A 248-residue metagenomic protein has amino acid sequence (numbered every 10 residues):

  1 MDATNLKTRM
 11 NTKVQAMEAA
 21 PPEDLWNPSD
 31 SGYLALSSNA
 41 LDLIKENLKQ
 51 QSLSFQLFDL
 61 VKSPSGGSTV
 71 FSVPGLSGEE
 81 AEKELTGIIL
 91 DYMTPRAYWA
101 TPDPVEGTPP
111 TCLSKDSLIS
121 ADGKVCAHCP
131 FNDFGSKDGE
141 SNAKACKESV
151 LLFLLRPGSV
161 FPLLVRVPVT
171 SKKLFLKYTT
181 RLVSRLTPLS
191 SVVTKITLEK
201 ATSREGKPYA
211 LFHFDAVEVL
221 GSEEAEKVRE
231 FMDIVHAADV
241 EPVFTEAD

Functional and structural regions predicted by a protein language model:
M1-G158: OB-fold ssDNA-binding interfaces and closely related basic DNA-contact patches used across DNA replication/repair
K7, L41, K45, L176-V183 (+1 more regions): Generic detector of well-ordered alpha-helical segments enriched in charged/polar residues, highlighting helical
S37, G78, P168-S171, F175 (+1 more regions): Intrinsic-disorder-associated interaction segments
K49, L53, T180-T187, V219 (+1 more regions): Generic surface-pattern signal
R96-W99, R204-D248: Long, highly charged low-complexity segments enriched in Glu/Asp and Lys/Arg with interspersed Ser/Thr
N142-V219: Extended serine/threonine-enriched, polar tracts that run as long, contiguous segments within proteins
